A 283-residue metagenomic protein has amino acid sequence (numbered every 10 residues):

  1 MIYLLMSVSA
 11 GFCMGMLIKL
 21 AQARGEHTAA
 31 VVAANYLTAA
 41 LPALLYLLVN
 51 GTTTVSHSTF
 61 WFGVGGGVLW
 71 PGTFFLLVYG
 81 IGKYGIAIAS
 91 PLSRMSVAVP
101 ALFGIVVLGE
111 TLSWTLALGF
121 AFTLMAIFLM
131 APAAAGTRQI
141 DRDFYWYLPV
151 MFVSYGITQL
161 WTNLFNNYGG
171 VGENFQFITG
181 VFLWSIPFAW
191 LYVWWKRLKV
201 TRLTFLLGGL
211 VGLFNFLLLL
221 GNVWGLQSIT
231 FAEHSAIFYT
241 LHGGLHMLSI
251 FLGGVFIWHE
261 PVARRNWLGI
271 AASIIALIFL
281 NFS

Functional and structural regions predicted by a protein language model:
M1-S283: Polytopic alpha-helical membrane proteins, predominantly small-molecule transporters/carriers
